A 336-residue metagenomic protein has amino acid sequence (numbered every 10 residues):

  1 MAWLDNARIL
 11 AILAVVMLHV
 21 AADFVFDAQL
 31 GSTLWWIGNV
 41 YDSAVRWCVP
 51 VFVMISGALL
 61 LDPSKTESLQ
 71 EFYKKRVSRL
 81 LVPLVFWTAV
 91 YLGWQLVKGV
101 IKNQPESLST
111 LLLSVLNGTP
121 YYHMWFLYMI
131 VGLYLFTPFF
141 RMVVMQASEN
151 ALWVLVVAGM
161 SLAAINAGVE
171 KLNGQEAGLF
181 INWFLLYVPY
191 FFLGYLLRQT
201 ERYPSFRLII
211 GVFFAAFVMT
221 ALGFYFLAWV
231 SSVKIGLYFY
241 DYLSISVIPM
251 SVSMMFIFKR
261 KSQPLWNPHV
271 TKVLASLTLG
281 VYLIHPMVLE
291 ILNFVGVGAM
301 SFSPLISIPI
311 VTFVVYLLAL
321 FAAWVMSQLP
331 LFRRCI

Functional and structural regions predicted by a protein language model:
M1, S64-K75, F140-A151, L197-I209 (+3 more regions): Membrane-interface helix-boundary motifs at transmembrane edges
A2-D62, P83-T88: Functionally critical transmembrane alpha-helices in membrane proteins and complexes, commonly lining
L13-V20, T88, V157-E170, F214-A228 (+2 more regions): Aromatic-anchored segments of alpha-helical transmembrane domains
I37-V49, S114-M129, V169-Y190, F224-S253: Interfacial loop-to-helix transition and helix-capping segments at the boundaries of transmembrane helices
D42-V51, P63-Q95, P105-P120, V273-L283: Transmembrane alpha-helical segments and their boundary/interface "anchor" motifs in multi-pass integral membrane
F52, L61, Y91-V100, E106-R198: Hydrophobic alpha-helical segments with transmembrane-like composition
P204-K272: Alpha-helical transmembrane segments and terminal signal-anchor/GPI-anchor hydrophobic tails, characterized by long
S262-K272, V288-I336: C-terminal "closing" transmembrane helix and its immediate cytosolic amphipathic cap in multi-pass membrane proteins
